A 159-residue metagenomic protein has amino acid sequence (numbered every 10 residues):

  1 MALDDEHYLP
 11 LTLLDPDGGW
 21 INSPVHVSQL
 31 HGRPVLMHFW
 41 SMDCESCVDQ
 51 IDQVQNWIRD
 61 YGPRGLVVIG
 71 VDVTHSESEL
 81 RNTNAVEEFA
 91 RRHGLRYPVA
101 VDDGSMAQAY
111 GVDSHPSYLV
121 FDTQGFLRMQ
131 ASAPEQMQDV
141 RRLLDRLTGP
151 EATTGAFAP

Functional and structural regions predicted by a protein language model:
M1-V27: N-terminal "domain-start" segment that seeds a small globular fold
L9-T12, S46, D52, N56 (+3 more regions): Proline-centered helix-kink/hinge sites
V25-V48, V54: Short active-site neighborhood of thiol/selenol oxidoreductases, capturing the structured segment around
H31-R33, P63, L95-R96, V112: Active-site acidic short loop of glycosyltransferases
L36-M37, V68, Y118: Hydrophobic beta-strand anchors of alpha/beta hydrolase catalytic cores
V48-R92, D103-Q108: Structural microenvironment flanking redox-active thiols in thiol-disulfide oxidoreductases
R91-R96, V101-D145: Thiol/disulfide oxidoreductase modules built on the thioredoxin-like
D145-P159: Short, solvent-exposed cationic patches
